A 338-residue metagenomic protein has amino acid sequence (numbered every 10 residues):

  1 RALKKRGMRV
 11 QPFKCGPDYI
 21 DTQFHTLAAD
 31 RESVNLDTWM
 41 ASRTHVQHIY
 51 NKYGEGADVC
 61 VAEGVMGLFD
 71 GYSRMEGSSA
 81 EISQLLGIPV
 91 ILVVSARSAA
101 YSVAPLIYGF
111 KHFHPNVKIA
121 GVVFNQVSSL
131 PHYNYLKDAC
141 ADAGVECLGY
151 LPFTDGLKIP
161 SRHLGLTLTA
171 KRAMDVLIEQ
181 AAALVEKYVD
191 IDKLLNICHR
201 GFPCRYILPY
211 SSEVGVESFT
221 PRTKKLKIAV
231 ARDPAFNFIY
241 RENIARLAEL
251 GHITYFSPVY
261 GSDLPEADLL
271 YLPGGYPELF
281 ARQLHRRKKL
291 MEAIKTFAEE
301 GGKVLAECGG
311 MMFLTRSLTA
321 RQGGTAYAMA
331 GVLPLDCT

Functional and structural regions predicted by a protein language model:
R1-L86, V94-G121, L130-N134: ATP-dependent carboxylate-amine ligase catalytic core
A2, E81-I82, A139, R246 (+1 more regions): Hydrophobic/aromatic ligand-binding patch that stacks against planar heteroaromatic rings of cofactors or nucleotides
M8-Q11, K225-K227, H252, M329: Residues that mark the start of a beta-strand
A28, G77-S78, I107-G109, K137-A141 (+2 more regions): Short, solvent-exposed amphipathic alpha-helical segments in soluble enzyme and RNA/protein-processing domains
Y101-E213: Internal gly/pro-rich beta-alpha loop/helix module that stabilizes soluble enzyme cofactors or their anionic handles
S212-P221: Intrinsic disorder/low-complexity segments
P221-K288, E292-E299: Phosphate-binding active sites in nucleotide-utilizing proteins
P277-T338: Cysteine-nucleophile active-site neighborhood
